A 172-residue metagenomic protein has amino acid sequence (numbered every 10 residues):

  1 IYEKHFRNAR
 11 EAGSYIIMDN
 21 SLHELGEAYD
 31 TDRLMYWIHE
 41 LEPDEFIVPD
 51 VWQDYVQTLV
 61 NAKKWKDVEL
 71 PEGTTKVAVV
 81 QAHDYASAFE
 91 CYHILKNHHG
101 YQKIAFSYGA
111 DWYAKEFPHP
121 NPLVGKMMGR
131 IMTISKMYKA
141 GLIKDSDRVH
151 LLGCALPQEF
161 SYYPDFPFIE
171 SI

Functional and structural regions predicted by a protein language model:
I1, S14-D19, D44-V48, K76-V80 (+3 more regions): Hydrophobic faces of well-ordered beta-strands that scaffold small-molecule active sites in alpha/beta enzyme cores
I1-P71: Non-catalytic, usually N-terminal nucleic-acid engagement modules in DNA/RNA processing proteins
F6-E11, A62-G73, K96, I131-D145: Surface-exposed amphipathic alpha-helices with a cationic face
M18-D30, V77-F89, D111: Active-site mouth loops of central-metabolism enzymes
T31, T58, T74-T75, T133 (+1 more regions): Residue-identity detector for threonine
D32-F46, Y92-S107, Y163-I172: Structural recognition of alpha->loop->beta junctions
W52, Q81-L152, L156-Q158: Glycine/Thr-rich beta-alpha phosphate-binding loop at enzyme active sites
V56-E72, V77-I94: HhH-family (HhH-GPD) DNA N-glycosylase catalytic core used in base-excision repair
